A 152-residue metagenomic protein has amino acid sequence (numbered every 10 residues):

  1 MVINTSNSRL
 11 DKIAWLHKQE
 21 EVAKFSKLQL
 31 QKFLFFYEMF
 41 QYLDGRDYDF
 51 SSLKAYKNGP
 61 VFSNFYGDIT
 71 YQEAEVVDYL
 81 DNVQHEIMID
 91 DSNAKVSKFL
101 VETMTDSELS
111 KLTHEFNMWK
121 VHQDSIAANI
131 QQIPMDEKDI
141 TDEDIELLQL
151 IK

Functional and structural regions predicted by a protein language model:
M1-K152: Domain-edge interaction signal
